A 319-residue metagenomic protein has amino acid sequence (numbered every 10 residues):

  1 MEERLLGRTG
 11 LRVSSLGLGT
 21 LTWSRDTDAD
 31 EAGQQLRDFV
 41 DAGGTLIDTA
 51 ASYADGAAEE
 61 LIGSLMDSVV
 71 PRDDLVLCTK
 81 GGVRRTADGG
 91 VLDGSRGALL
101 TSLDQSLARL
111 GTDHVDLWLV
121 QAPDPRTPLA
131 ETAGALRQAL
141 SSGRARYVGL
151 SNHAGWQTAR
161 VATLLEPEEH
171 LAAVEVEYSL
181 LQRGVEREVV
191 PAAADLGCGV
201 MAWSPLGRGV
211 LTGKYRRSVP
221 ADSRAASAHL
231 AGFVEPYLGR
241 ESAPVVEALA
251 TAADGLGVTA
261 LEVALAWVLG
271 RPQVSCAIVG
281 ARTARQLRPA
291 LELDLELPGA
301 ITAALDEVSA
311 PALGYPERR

Functional and structural regions predicted by a protein language model:
M1-L75: N-terminal binding-site loop/beta-alpha segment at the start of enzyme catalytic domains that lines or forms
L5, V13-G17, T45-L46, D74-C78 (+5 more regions): Structural preference for beta-strand elements that scaffold enzyme active sites
G19-D30, R85-L100, Q121-T127: Active-site mouth loops of central-metabolism enzymes
S24-D28, A50-E59, R85, P125-P128 (+2 more regions): Acidic-and-aromatic substrate-binding clefts and catalytic sites of carbohydrate-active enzymes
T27-F39, G94-L110, W156-A162: Short, acidic/polar
V70, D104-D113, E166, G257: Phosphate/pyrophosphate-binding loops at sites that engage ATP/ADP/AMP, CoA/4′-phosphopantetheine, polyphosphate
L107-P128: Active-site groove signature of glycoside hydrolases
P123, T127-V308: Beta/alpha (TIM)-barrel catalytic core signal, keyed to glycine-rich beta->alpha loops juxtaposed to Asp/Glu that bind
